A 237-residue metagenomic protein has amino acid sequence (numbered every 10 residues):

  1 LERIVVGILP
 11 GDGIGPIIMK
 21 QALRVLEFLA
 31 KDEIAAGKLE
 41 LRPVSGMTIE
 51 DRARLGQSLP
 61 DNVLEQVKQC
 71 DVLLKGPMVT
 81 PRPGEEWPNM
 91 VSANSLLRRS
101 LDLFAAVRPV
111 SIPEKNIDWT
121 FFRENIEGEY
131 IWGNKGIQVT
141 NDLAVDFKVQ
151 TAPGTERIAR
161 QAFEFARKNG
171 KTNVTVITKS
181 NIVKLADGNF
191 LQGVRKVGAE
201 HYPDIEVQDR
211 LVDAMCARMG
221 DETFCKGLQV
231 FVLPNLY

Functional and structural regions predicted by a protein language model:
E2-V6: Extreme N-terminal starter segment of soluble prokaryotic enzymes
G7, L39, V72-L73, F104-A106 (+4 more regions): Structural motif
G7-R24, L29, T140-D213, G227: Glycine-rich phosphate/diphosphate-binding loop of Rossmann-like nucleotide-binding domains
D12-G15, D71, F122, A162 (+1 more regions): Buried hydrophobic positions in well-ordered alpha/beta secondary-structure cores of metabolic enzymes
M19, E85-W87, I131-G136, L185-F190 (+1 more regions): Short acidic, glycine/serine/threonine-rich loops at helix termini
I34-P60, A217-M219: N-terminal beta-loop-helix "entrance" segment that forms/cooperates in small-molecule cofactor or anionic ligand
D51-V145, L236: N-terminal glycine-rich phosphate/adenylate-binding segment common to multiple enzyme folds
L64-R82, D204-Y237: Glycine-rich phosphate-binding loop
